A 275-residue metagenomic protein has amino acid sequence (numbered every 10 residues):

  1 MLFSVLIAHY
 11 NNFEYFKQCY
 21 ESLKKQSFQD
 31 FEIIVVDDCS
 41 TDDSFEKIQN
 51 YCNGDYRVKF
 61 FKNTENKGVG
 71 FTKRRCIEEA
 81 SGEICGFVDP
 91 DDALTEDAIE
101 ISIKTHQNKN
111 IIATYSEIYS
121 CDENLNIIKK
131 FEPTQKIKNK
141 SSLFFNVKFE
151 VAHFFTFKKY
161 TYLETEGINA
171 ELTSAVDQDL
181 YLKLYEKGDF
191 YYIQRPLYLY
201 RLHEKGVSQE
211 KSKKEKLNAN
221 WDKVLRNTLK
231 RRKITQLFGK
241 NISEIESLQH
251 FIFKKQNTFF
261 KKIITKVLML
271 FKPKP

Functional and structural regions predicted by a protein language model:
N12-K25: Short, well-formed alpha-helical segments that are part of the catalytic scaffolds of diverse glycosyltransferases
C19, N63-A80: Glycine-rich, basic loop-to-helix element that forms the pyrophosphate-binding segment of sugar-nucleotide handling
D37-E46, E65, D89: A conserved acidic beta->alpha catalytic loop
C85: Short aromatic/hydrophobic "clamp" motif used to bind/position activated sugar donors
D97-K129: Conserved donor NDP-sugar-binding/catalytic core segment of glycosyltransferases
S116-E117, K130-K148, A152: Short, flexible, basic/aromatic active-site loop/helix in glycosyltransferases
K138-F145, L199-E204, Q209-L237: Catalytic core of nucleotide-sugar-dependent glycosyltransferases
T173-L180: Acidic donor-binding loop at a coil-to-helix junction in glycosyltransferase catalytic cores that engages
